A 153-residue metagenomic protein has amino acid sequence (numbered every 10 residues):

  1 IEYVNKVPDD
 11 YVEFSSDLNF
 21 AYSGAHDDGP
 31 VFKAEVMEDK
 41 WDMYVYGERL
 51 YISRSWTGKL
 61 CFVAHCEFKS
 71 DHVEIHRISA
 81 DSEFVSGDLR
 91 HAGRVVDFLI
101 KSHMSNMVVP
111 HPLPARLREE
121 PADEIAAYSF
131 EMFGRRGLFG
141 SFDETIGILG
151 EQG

Functional and structural regions predicted by a protein language model:
I1-G47, I125-G153: Negatively charged, low-complexity tracts enriched in Asp/Glu with abundant Ser/Thr
V36, V45, T57, D71-V73: A generic structural signal for short, non-catalytic loop/turn and secondary-structure boundary residues
E48-F68, R77-I78: Canonical SH2 domain fold
H72-G153: Polybasic, proline/glycine-rich intrinsically disordered low-complexity segments
